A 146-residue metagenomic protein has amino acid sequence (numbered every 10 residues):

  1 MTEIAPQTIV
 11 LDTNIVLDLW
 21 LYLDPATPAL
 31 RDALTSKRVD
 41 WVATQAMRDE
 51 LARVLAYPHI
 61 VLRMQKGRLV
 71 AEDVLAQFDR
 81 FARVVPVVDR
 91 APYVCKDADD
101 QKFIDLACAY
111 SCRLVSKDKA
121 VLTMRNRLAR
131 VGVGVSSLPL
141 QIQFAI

Functional and structural regions predicted by a protein language model:
M1-A43: Short, well-structured N-terminal submotif of metal-dependent ribonuclease cores
L11, K117-D118: Active-site flanking residues adjacent to catalytic metal/cofactor-binding acidic residues
I15-V16, M47, A120-V121: Alpha-helix capping/helix-boundary segments
L17-W20, M64, D89-K96: Short, flexible loop segments at the rims of nucleotide/cofactor-binding pockets, characterized by
L19-W20, V54, R63, M124-R125: Residues that scaffold the ATP/ADP-binding catalytic core of kinase and kinase-like folds
P25, V42, L69, V94 (+1 more regions): Residues at secondary-structure transition points
A33-R90: PIN-domain endoribonuclease scaffold, especially VapC-family toxins
V94, Q101, C108-R113, K119-I146: Acidic, PIN/NYN-like endoribonuclease modules and their adjacent C-terminal/linker elements
